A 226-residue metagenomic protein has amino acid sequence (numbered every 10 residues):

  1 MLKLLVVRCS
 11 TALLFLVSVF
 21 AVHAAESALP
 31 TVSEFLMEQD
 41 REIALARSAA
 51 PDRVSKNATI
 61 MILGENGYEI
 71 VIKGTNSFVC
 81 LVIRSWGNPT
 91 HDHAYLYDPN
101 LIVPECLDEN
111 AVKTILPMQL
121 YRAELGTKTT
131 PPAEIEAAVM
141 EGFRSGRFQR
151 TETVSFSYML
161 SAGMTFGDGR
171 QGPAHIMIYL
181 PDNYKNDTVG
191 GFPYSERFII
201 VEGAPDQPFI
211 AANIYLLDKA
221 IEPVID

Functional and structural regions predicted by a protein language model:
M1-T11: Bacterial N-terminal signal peptides that target proteins for export
S10-V19: Bacterial N-terminal signal peptides
F20-A25: Sec/Tat signal peptide C-region and signal peptidase I cleavage site
E26-D226: Primary mode marks residue(s) on the alpha4-beta5-alpha5 output face of response regulator receiver
